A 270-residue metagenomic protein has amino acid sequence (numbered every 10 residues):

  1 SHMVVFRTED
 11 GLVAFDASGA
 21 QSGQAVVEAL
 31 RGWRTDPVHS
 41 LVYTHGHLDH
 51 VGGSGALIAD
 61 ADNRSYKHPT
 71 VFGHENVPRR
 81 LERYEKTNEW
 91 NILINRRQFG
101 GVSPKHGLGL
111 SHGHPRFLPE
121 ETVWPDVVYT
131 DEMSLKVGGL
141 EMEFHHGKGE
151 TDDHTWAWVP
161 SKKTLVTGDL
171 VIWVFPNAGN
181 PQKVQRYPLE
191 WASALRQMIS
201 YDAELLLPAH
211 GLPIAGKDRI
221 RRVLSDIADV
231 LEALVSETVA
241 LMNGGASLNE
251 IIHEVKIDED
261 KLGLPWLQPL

Functional and structural regions predicted by a protein language model:
S1-R34, W156-G168: Conserved beta-strand hairpin/beta-sheet module of binuclear metal-dependent hydrolase folds, prominently
V5-F6, V128-V159, T164: Core dinuclear metal-dependent hydrolase active-site scaffold
F6, D16, L30, H45 (+7 more regions): Divalent metal-coordination and catalytic microenvironments
D10, Q21-V71: Active-site metal-binding motif and surrounding structural segment of the metallo-beta-lactamase
F15-A17, P37-H47, F72-H74, L165-G168 (+1 more regions): Active-site neighborhood of phospho(di)ester-bond hydrolases with catalytic His/Asp-centered motifs
G46-G52, P78-L81, T151-D153, I172-F175 (+1 more regions): Active-site environment of divalent metal-dependent phosphoester hydrolases
R79-H146, E190-L195, I199-D202: Metallo-beta-lactamase
V174, Y187-E250, E254-D258, L262-L270: Divalent-metal (often Zn2+) His-rich catalytic cores of metallo-beta-lactamase-fold enzymes
